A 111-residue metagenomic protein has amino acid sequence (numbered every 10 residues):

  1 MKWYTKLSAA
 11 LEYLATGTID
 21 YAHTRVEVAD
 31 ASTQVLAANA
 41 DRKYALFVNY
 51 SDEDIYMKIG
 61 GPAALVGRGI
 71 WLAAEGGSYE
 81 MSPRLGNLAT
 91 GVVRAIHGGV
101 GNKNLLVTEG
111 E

Functional and structural regions predicted by a protein language model:
M1-A22, L106-E111: Short, intrinsically disordered N-terminal pre-domain segments
G17-A40: Surface-exposed ligand/attachment interfaces on beta-rich extracellular proteins
T33, A45, Y79-E80: Short hydrophobic alpha-helical transmembrane segments
A40-Y50: Forkhead-associated
K43-A45, R84-K103: Noncatalytic modules at the cell exterior or secretory-pathway interfaces, chiefly beta-strand-rich lectin/adhesion
V48-G69: Short, surface-exposed beta-strand/strand-loop-strand elements in extracellular ectodomains
M57, G99-E111: Edge beta-strands of jelly-roll/beta-sandwich modules across compartments, strongly enriched in secreted/luminal
L65-L88: Intrinsically disordered, low-complexity Pro/Gly/Ser/Thr-rich segments with frequent PxxP/GP/PP motifs and embedded
